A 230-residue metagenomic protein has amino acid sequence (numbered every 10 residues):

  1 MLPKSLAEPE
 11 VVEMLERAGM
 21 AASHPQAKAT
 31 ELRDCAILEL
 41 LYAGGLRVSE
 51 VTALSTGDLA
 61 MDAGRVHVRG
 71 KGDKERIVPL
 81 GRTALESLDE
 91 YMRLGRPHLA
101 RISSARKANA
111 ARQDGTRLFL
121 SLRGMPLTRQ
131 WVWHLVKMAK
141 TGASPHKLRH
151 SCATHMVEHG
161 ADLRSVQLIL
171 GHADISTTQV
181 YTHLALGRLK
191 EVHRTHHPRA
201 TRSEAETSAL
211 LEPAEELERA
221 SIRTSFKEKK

Functional and structural regions predicted by a protein language model:
M1-K230: Conserved catalytic core of the tyrosine transesterase superfamily
